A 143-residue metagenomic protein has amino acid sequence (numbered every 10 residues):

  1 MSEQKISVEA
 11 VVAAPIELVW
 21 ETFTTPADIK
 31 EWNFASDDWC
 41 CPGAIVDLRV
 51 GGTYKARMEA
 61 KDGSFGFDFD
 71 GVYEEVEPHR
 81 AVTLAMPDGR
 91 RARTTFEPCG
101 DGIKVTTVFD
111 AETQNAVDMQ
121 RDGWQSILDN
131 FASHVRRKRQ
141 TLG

Functional and structural regions predicted by a protein language model:
M1-W39: Hydrophobic ligand-binding cavity/cleft-lining segments
K5-S7, F65-D70, G89-R93: Short, surface-exposed coil-to-beta transition loops
V12, V50, M86-R90: Short loop/turn positions at the edges of beta-strands in beta-sheet-rich folds
A13, V76-P78, C99: Structural motif
V19, I29, Y54-A56, Y73 (+3 more regions): Hydrophobic pocket/interface hotspot
C40-A85: Glycine-rich portal/gate segments that line the openings of hydrophobic small-molecule binding cavities
R80-I127, F131: Beta-strand/loop substructures that line and gate deep hydrophobic ligand-binding cavities in soluble
S133-G143: Short, highly charged C-terminal tails/helix-capping segments
